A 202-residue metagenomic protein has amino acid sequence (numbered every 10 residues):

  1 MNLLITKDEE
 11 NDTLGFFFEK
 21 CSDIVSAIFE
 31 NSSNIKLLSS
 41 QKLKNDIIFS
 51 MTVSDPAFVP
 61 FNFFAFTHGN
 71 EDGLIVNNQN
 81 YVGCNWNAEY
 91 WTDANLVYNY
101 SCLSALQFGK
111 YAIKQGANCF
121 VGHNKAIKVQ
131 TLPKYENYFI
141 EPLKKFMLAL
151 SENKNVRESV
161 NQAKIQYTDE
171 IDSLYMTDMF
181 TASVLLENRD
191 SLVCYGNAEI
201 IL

Functional and structural regions predicted by a protein language model:
M1-F66, L96-N99: A domain-level signal for caspase-like cysteine endopeptidase catalytic cores and their zymogen-processing architecture
E9-L14, L43-N45, H68-L74, L103-L106 (+1 more regions): Short acidic, S/G/P-rich loop/turn micro-motifs used as interaction or catalytic elements
F17-V25, D46-S50, N77-N85, F139 (+2 more regions): Well-ordered, non-membrane alpha-helical segments in soluble/globular domains
P56-A57, Y90-T92, I113: Extracellular/periplasmic catalytic domains that process cell-envelope and extracellular macromolecules
G69-D93: A short, glycine/acidic-enriched catalytic loop
N85-G109: Ser/Thr/Gly-rich flexible loops in soluble cytosolic domains mediating phosphotransfer, phosphorylation
A105-L202: Active-site-proximal C-terminal subdomain of hydrolase catalytic domains
